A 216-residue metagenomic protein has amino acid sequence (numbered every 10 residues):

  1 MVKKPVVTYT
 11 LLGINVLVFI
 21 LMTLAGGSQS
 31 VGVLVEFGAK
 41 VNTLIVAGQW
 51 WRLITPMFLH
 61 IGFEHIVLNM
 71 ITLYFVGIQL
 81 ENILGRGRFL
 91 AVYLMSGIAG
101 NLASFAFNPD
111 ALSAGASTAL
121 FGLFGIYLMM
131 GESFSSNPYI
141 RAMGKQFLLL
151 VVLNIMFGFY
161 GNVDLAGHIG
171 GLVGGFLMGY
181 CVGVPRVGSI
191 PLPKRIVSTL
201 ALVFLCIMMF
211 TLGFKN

Functional and structural regions predicted by a protein language model:
M1-N216: A detector for small-residue-rich transmembrane helices and their helix-helix packing motifs
